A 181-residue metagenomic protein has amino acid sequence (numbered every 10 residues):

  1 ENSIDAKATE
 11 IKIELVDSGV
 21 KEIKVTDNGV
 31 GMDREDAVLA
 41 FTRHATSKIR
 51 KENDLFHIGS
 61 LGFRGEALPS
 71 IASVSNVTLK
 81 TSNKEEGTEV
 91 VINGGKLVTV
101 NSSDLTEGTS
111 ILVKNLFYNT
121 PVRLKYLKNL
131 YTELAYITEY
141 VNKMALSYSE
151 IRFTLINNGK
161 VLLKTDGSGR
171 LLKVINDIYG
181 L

Functional and structural regions predicted by a protein language model:
E1-L181: N-terminal phosphate-binding caps/lids of nucleotide- and nucleic-acid-binding domains
